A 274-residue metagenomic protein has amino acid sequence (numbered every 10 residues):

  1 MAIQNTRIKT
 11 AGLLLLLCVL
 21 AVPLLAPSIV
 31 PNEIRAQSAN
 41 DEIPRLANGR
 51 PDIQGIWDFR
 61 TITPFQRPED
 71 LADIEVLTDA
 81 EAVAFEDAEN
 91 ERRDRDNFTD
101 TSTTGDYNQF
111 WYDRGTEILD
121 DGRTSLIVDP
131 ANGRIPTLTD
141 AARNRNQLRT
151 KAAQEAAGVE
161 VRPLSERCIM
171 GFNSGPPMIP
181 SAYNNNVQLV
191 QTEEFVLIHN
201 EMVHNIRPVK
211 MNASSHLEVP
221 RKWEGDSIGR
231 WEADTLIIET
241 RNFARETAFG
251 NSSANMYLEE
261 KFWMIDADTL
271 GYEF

Functional and structural regions predicted by a protein language model:
A2-F274: PEST-like low-complexity, intrinsically disordered acidic/proline/serine-rich tracts that flank trafficking/processing
